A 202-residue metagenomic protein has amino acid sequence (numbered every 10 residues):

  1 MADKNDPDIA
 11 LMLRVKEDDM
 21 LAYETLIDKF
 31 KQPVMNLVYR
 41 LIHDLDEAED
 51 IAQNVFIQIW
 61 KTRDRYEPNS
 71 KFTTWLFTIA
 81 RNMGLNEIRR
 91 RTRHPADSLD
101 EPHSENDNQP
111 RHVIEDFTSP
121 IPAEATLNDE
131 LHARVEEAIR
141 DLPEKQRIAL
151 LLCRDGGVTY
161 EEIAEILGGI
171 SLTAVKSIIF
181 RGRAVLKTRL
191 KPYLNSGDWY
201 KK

Functional and structural regions predicted by a protein language model:
M1-P33, R40, T118-A123, N195 (+1 more regions): N-terminal module of bacterial RNA polymerase sigma factors
A2-K4, A96-S98, E165-I166, S171 (+1 more regions): C-terminal edge and immediately downstream basic/flexible tail or linker adjoining helix-turn-helix-like DNA-binding
L13, E17, T92, P102-S104 (+3 more regions): Amphipathic alpha-helical segment used for protein-protein interaction
K16-E17, H43-D44, F56-K71, R90-R91: Sigma70-family region 2
I27-L45, T62, I139, R189-P192: Amphipathic, Lys/Arg- and hydrophobic-enriched alpha-helical face
N36, D50-I57, S70-N82, S177: Structural recognition of an alpha-helix C-terminal capping motif at a helix-to-coil junction
D64-P68, T78-S98, P192: Arg/Lys-rich amphipathic alpha helix in sigma70-family domain 2
L85, Q146, L152-D155, L167-K191: DNA-recognition helix of helix-turn-helix
